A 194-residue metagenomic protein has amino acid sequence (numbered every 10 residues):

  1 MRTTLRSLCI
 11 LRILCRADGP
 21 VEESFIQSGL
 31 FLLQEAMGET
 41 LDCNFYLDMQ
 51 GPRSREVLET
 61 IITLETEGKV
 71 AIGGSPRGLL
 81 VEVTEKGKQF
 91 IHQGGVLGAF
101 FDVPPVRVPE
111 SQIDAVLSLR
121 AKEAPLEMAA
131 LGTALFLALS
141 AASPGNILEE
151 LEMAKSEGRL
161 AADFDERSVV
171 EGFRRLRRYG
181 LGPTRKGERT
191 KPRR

Functional and structural regions predicted by a protein language model:
M1-R194: Domain-edge interaction signal
